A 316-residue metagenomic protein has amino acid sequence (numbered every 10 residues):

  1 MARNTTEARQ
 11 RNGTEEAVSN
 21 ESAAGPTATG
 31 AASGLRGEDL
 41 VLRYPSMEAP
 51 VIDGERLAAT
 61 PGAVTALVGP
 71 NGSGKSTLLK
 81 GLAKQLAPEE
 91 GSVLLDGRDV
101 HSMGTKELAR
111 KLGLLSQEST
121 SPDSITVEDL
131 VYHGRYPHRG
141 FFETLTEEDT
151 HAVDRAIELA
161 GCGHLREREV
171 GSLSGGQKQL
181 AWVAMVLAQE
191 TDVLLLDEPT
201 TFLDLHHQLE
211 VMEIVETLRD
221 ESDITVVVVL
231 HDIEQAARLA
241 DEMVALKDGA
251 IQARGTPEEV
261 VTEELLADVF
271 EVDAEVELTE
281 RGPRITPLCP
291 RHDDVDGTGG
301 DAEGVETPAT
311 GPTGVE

Functional and structural regions predicted by a protein language model:
R11-G37, V41-A66, D99-G104: A short, flexible loop at the N-terminus of ABC-type nucleotide-binding domains that lies
V68-P70: The feature captures the beta-strand-to-loop junction immediately N-terminal to the Walker
G91-D99, L108: Conserved ABC transporter NBD signature motif
Y132, E147-L165: Conserved ABC ATPase "signature" region
V186-L187: ABC ATPase C-loop
L194-E198: Catalytic Walker B motif of ABC-type/P-loop ATPase nucleotide-binding domains
M243, D248-G249, G255: Conserved ABC ATPase "signature" C-loop
A267-E316: ABC ATPase nucleotide-binding domains
